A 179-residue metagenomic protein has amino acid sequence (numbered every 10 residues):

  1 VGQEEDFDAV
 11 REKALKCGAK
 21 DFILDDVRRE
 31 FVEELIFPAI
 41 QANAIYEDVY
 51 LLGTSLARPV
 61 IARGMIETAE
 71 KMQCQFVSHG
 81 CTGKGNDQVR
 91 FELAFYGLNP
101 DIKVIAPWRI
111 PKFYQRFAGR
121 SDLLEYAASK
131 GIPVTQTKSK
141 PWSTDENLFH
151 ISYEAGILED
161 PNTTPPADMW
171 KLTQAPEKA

Functional and structural regions predicted by a protein language model:
V1-A179: Nucleotide-activated chemistry modules centered on ATP-dependent adenylation/adenylyltransferase
